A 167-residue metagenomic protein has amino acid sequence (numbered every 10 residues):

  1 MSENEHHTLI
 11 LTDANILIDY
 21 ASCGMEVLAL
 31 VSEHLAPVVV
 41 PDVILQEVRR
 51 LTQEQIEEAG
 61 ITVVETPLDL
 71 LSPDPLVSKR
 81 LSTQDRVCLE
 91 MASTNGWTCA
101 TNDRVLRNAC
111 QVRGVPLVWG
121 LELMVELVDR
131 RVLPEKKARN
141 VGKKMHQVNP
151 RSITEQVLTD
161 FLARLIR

Functional and structural regions predicted by a protein language model:
M1-E26, V38-V43: Metal-dependent nucleic-acid phosphoesterase active-site entry motif
I16-L17, I44-L45, C88, V105-L106: Alpha-helix capping/helix-boundary segments
L35-A36, G96, G114: Residue-level detector of structured alpha->beta connecting loops
A36-L70: Short, surface-exposed acidic-centric catalytic microdomains
V40, L45-Q46, T52, R107-R167: Acidic, PIN/NYN-like endoribonuclease modules and their adjacent C-terminal/linker elements
P41, Q84, N102: Replace "coordinates the UDP/GDP/TDP-sugar" with "coordinates nucleotide-activated sugar donors
T62-R80, V157: Acidic catalytic patch
T83-W97, V105-L106, K144, F161-R164: Acidic, metal-associated active-site segment
